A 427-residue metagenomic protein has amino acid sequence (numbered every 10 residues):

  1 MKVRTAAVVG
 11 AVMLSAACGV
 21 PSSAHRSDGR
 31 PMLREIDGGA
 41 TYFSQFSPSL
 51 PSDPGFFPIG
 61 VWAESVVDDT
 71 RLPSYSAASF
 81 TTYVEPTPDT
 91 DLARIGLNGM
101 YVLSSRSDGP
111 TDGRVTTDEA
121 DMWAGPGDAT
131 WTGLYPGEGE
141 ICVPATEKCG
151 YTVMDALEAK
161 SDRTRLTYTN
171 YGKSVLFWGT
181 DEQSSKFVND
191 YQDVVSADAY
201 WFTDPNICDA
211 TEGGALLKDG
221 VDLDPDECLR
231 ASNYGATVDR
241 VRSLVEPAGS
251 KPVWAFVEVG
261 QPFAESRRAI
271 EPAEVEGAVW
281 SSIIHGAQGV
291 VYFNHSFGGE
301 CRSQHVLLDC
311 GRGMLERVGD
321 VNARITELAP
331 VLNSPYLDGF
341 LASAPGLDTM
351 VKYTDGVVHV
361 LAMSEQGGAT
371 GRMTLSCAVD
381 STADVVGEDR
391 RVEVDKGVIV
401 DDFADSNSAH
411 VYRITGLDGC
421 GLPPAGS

Functional and structural regions predicted by a protein language model:
M1-A24: Secretory targeting and sorting signals
S22-S427: Glycan-processing catalytic domains of CAZymes
